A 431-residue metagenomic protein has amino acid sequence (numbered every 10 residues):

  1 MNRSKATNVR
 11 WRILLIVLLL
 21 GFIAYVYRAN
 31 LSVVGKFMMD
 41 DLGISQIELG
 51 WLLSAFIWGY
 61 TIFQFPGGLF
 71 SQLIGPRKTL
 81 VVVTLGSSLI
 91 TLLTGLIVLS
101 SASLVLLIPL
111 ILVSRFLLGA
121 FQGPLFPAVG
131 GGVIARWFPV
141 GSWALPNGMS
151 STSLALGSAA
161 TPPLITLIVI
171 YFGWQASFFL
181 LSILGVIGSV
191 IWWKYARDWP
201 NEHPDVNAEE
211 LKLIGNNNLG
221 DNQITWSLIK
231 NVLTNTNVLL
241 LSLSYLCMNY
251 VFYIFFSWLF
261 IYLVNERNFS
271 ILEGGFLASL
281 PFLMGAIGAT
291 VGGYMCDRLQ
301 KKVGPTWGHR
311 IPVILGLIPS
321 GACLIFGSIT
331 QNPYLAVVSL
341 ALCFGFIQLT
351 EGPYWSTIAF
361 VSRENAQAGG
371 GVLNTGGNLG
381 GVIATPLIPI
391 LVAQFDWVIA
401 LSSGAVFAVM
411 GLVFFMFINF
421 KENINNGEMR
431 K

Functional and structural regions predicted by a protein language model:
R12-Q46, F255-F260: Extracytoplasmic
A29, I57-F65, S158-A159, F282-A286 (+2 more regions): Residue-level signature of mid-helix packing/kink "hotspots" within the transmembrane helices of 12-pass Major
L31-V33, N235-T290, E351, W355: Extracytoplasmic gate region of multi-pass secondary transporters
L85-L104, I318-Q331: C-terminal ends and interior cores of transmembrane alpha-helices in multi-pass membrane transporters/permeases
I90, L104-L125, C323, Y334-L349: Hydrophobic core of transmembrane alpha-helices in multi-pass small-molecule transporters, especially MFS/SLC-type
S114-A155: Cytoplasmic helix-loop-helix junction between adjacent transmembrane helices in 12-TM secondary transporters
S150, L154-H203: Helix-loop-helix hairpin linking two adjacent transmembrane segments in secondary transporters
T306-P353: C-terminal transmembrane helical hairpin of 12-TM major facilitator-type secondary transporters
